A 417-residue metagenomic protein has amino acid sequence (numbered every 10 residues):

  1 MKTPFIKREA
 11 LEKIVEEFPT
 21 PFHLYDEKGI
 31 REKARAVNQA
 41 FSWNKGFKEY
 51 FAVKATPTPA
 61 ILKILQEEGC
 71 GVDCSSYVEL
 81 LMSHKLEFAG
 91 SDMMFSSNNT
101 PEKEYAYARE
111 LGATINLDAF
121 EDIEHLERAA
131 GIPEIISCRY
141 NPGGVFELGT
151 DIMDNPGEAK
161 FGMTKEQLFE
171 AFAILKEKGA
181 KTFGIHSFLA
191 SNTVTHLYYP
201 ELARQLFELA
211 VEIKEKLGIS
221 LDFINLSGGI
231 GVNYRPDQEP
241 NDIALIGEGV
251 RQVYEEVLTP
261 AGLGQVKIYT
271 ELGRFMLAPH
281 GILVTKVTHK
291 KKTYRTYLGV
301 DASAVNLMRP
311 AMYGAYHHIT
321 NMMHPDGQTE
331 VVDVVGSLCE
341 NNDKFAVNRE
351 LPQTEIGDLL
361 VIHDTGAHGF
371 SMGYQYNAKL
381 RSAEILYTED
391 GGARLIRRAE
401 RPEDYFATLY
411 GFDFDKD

Functional and structural regions predicted by a protein language model:
M1-E134, L175-K181, I213-E215, S220 (+1 more regions): A charged N-terminal "starter" segment
I30, K54, S76, A108 (+6 more regions): Conserved, mostly hydrophobic/aromatic
L62, K85, Y105-Y107, L126-A129 (+6 more regions): Short acidic, glycine/serine/threonine-rich loops at helix termini
G71, M94, T114-N116, S137-R139 (+8 more regions): Structured core elements
G131-V145: Glycine-rich, aromatic-flanked loop segments that form ligand/cofactor-binding clefts across common enzyme folds
P142-T288, L351: Active-site loop/helix belt of alpha/beta enzymes
L258, L263-D417: Charged (often Lys/Glu-rich) extended helix/loop segments that serve as interaction or gating elements
